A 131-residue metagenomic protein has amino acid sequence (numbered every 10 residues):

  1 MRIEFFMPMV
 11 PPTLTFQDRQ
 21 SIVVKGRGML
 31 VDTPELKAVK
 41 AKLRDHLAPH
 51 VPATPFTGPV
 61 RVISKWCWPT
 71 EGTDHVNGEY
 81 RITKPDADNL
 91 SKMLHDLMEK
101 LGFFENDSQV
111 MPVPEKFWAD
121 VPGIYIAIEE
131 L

Functional and structural regions predicted by a protein language model:
M1-L131: Acidic, proline/glycine-enriched N-terminal capping motif
